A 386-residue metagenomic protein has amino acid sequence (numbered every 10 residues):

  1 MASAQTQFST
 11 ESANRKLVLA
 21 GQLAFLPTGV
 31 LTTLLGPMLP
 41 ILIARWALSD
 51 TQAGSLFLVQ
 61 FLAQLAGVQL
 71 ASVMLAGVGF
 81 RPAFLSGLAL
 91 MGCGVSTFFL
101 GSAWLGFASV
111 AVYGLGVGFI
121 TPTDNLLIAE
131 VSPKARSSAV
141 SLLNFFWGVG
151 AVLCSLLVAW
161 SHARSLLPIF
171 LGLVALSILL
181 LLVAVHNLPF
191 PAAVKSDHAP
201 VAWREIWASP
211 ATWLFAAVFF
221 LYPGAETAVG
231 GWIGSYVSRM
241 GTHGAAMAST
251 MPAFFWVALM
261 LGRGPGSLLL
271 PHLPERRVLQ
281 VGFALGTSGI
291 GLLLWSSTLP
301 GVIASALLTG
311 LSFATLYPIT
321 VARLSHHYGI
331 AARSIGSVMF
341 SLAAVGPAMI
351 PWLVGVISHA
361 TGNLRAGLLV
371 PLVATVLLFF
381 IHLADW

Functional and structural regions predicted by a protein language model:
L35-G36, S209-A253, V257-L261: Extracytoplasmic gate region of multi-pass secondary transporters
L42-I43, M74-L75, L157-R164, V237-S238 (+2 more regions): Interfacial helix-cap and linker-helix signal at transmembrane-aqueous boundaries of multi-pass secondary transporters
A66-W104: Conserved MFS/SLC helix-loop-helix module at the cytosolic interface between two early adjacent transmembrane helices
G67-G79, G262-P274, S358-H359: Helix-to-loop junctions at the C-terminal end of transmembrane segments in multipass secondary transporters
F99-S109, W295-A304: Helix-loop junctions at membrane interfaces in 12-TM secondary transporters
V110-F145: Cytoplasmic helix-loop-helix junction between adjacent transmembrane helices in 12-TM secondary transporters
A135, L142-P189: Helix-loop-helix hairpin linking two adjacent transmembrane segments in secondary transporters
R276-T320: C-terminal transmembrane helical hairpin of 12-TM major facilitator-type secondary transporters
